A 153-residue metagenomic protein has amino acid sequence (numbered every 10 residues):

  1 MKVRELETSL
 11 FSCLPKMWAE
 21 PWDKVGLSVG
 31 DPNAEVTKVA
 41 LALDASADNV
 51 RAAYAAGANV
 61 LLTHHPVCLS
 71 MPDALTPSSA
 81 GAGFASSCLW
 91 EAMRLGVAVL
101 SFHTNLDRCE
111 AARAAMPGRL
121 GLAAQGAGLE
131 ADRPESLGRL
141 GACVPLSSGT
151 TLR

Functional and structural regions predicted by a protein language model:
M1-R153: Hydrophobic structural segments
